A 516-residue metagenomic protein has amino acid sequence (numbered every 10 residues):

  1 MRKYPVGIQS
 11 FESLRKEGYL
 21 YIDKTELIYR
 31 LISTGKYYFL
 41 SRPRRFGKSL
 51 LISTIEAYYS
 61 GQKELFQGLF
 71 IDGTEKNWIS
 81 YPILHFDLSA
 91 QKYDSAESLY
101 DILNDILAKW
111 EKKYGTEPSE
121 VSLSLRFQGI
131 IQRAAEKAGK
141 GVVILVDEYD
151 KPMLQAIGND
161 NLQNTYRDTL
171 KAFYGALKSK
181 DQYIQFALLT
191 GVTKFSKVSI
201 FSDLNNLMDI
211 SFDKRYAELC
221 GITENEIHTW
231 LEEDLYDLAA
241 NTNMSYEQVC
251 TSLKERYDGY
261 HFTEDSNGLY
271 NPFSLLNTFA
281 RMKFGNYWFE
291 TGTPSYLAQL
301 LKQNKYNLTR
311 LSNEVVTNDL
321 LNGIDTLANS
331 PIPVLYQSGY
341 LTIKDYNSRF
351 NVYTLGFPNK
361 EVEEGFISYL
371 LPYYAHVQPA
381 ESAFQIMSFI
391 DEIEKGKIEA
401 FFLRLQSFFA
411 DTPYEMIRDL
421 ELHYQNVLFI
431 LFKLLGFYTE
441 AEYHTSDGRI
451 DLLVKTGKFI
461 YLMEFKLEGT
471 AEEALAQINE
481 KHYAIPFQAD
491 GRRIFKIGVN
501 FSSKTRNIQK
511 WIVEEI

Functional and structural regions predicted by a protein language model:
M1-L420, L435: Phosphate-binding site recognition
A134-A138, L431-G457: Active-site metal-binding core of divalent-cation-utilizing nuclease and nuclease-like domains
V143, F459-Y461, F495: Structural motif
Q163-T169, L467-A484: Mg2+/Mn2+-dependent nuclease catalytic core
F173-K180, P333-L341, F429-K433, Q477-I497: Metal-dependent nuclease catalytic cores in nucleic-acid-processing enzymes, especially RNase H-like/related
L428, L452-L467, K481: Conserved catalytic cores of phosphodiester-cleaving nucleases, focusing on short active-site segments
P486, R492-I516: Domain-level recognition of nuclease-like catalytic cores that cleave nucleotide substrates
